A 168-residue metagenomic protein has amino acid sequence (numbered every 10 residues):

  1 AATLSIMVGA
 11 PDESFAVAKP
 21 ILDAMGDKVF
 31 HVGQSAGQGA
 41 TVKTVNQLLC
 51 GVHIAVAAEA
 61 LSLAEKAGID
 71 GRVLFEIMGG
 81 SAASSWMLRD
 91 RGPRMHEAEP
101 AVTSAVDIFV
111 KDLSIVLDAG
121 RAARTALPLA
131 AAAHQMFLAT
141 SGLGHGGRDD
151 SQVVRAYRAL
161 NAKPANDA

Functional and structural regions predicted by a protein language model:
A1-Q47, G51: Rossmann-fold dinucleotide-binding core
V17, Q38-L160: Helical "substrate-binding/catalytic lid" subdomain of Rossmann-like NAD(P)-dependent dehydrogenases/reductases
D23, K163-A168: ATP-dependent carboxylate/acyl-activation modules
G26-V29, L127, A165: Secondary-structure boundary/capping signal
